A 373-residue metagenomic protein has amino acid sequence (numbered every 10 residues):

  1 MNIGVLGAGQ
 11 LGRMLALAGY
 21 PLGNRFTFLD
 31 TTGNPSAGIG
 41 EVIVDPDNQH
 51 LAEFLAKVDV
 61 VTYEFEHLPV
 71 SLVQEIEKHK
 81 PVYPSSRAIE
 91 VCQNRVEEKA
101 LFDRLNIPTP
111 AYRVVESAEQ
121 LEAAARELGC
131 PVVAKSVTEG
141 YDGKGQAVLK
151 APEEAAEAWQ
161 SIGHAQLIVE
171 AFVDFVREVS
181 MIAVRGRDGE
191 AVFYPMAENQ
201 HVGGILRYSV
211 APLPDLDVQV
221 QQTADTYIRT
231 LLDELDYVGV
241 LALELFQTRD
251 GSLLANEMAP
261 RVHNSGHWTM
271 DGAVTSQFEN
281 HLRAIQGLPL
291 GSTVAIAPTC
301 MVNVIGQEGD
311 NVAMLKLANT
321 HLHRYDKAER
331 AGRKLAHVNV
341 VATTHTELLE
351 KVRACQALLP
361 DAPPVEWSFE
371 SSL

Functional and structural regions predicted by a protein language model:
M1-Q93, E97, E119: ATP-binding N-terminal substructure of ATP-dependent carboxylate-amine bond-forming enzymes
V91-S180, V184-L231, A318, V352 (+1 more regions): Active-site nucleotide/adenylate-binding loops and adjacent lid/helix of ATP-dependent enzymes
A183-R187, L245-R249, D326: Short, low-complexity Ser/Thr-rich regulatory SLiMs
V192, L241, L253-E257: Protein kinase-like catalytic core scaffold
G204-P214, E257-M270: Short, flexible active-site loops
Q222-L243, R249, A259-Q307: Active-site "cap" helix and flanking loop/linker of ATP-utilizing ligase/carboxylase catalytic domains
R283-L373: Peripheral (often C-terminal) accessory segments that flank ATP-dependent C-N-forming ligase machineries
